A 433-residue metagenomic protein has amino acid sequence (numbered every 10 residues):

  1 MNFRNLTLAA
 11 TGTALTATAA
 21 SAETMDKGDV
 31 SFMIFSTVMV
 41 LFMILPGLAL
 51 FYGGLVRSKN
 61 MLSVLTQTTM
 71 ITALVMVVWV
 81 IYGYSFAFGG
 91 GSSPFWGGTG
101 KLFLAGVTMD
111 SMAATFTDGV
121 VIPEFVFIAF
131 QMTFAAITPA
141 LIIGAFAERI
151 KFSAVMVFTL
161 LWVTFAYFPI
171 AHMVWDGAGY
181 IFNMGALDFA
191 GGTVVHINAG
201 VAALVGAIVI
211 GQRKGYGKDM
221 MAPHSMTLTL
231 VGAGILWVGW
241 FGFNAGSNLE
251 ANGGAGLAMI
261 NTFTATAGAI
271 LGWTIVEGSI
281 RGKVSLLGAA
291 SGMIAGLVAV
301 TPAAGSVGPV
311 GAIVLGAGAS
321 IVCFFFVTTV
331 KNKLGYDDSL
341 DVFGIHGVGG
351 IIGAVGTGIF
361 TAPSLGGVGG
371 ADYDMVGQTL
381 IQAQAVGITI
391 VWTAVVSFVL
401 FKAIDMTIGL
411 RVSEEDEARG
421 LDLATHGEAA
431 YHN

Functional and structural regions predicted by a protein language model:
M1-A22: N-terminal secretory/membrane targeting signals
S21-N433: Glycine- and aromatic-enriched membrane alpha-helices
